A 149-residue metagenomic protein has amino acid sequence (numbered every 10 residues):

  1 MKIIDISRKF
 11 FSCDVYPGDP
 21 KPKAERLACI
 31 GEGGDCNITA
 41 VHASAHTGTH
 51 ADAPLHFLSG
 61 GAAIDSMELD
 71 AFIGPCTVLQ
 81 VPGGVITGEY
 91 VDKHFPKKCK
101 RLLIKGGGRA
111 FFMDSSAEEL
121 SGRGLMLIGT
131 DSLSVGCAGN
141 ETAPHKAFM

Functional and structural regions predicted by a protein language model:
M1-M149: Active-/binding-site microenvironments in catalytic and ligand-binding cores
